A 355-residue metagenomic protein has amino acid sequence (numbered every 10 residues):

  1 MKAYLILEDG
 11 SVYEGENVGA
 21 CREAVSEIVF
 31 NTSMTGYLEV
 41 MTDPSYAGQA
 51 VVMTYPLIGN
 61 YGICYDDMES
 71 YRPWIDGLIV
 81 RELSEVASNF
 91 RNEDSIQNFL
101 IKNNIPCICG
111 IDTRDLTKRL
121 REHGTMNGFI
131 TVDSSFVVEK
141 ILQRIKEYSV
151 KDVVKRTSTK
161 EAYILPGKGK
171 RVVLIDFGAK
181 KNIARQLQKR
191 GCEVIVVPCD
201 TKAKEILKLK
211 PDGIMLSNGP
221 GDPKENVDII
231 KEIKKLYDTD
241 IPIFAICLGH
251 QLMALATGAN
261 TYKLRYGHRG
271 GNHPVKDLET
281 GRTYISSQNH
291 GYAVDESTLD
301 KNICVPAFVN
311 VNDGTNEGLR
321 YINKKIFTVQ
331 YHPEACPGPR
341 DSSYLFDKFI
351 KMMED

Functional and structural regions predicted by a protein language model:
M1-K204, K208-L209, P223, C336 (+1 more regions): RNA-binding accessory domains that recognize and position tRNA/RNA substrates
N17-V18, Y55, Q288, V311 (+1 more regions): Short clusters of small/polar residues that mark proteolytic maturation junctions
P106, R171, P242-F244, N260 (+1 more regions): Proline-centered loop/turn at the N-terminus of a beta-strand
D112, C247, H290, H332: Active-site glycine-centered loops adjacent to acidic/histidine catalytic or metal-binding residues that shape
R171-D176, S286-S287, F327-Y331: Active-site-proximal beta-strand elements of phosphoester/diester hydrolases
G213, S217-I285, A293, G338-M353: Cysteine-nucleophile active-site neighborhood
R282-K324: Catalytic beta-strand/loop cores that center a nucleophilic Ser/Cys/Thr and support acyl-enzyme chemistry
G318-D355: A glycine-centered loop/beta-turn motif at secondary-structure junctions
